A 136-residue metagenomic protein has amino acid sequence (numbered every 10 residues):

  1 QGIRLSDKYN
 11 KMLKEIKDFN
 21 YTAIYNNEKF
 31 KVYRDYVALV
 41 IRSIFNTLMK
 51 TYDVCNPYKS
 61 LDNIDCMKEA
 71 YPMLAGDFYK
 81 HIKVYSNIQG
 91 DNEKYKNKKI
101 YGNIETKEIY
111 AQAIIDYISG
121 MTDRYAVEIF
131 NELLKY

Functional and structural regions predicted by a protein language model:
Q1-Y136: Histidine-centered, transition-metal-coordinating active-site segments
